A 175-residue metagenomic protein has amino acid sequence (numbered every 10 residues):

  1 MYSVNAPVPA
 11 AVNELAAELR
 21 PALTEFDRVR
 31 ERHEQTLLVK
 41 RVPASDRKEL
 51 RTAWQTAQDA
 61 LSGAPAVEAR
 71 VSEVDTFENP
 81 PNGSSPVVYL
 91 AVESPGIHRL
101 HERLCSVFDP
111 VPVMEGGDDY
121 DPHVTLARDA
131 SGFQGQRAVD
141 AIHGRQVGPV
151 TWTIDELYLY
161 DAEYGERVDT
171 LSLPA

Functional and structural regions predicted by a protein language model:
M1-E68, G96-G148, E166-A175: Basic, often amphipathic N-terminal segments
S3, L90, S106, L159-D161: Compositionally biased, intrinsically disordered low-complexity regions enriched in proline and serine
H33, S84-P86, Y120, T153: Exposed loop/turn and edge beta-strand positions of beta-sandwich/beta-sheet ligand-binding modules
G63-E102: Helix-adjacent hinge/juxtasegments
S72-P80, Y120-P122, D155-E166: Short proline/glycine- and acidic-rich turn/helix-capping motifs at secondary-structure junctions
G144-Y160: Short, flexible loop segments at boundaries between secondary-structure elements
